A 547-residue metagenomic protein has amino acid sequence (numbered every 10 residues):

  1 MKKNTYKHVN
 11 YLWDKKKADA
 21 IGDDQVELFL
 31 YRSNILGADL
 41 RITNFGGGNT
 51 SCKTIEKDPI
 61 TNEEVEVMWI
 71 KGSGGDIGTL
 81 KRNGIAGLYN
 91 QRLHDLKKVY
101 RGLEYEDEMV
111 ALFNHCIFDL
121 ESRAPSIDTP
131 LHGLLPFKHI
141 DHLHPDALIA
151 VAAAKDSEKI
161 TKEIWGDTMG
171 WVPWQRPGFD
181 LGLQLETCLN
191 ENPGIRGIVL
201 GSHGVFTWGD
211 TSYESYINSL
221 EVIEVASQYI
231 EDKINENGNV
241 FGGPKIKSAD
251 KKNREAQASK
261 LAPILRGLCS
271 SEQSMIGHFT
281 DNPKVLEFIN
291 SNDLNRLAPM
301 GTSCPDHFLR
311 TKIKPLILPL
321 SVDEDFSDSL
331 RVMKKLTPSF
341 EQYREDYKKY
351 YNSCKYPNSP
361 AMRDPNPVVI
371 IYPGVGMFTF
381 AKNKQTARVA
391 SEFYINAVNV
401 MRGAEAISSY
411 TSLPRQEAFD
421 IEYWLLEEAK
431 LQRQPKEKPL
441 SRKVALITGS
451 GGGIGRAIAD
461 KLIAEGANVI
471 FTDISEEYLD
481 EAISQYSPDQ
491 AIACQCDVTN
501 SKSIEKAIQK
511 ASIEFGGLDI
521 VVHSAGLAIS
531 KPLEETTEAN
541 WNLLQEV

Functional and structural regions predicted by a protein language model:
M1-A445, A457: Glycine-rich flexible loops
L440-I470: Canonical Rossmann dinucleotide-binding motif of NAD(H)/NADP(H)-dependent dehydrogenases/reductases, specifically
T448, L518-A525: Rossmann-fold scaffold of SDR-type NAD(P)-dependent oxidoreductases
E465-E481: Conserved glycine-rich Rossmann-like NAD(P)H-binding loop of the short-chain dehydrogenase/reductase
F471, Q495, E546: Conserved residues in the N-terminal Rossmann fold of short-chain dehydrogenase/reductase
E477, C496-K506, E538: The beta1-alpha1 cofactor-binding region of Rossmann-like NAD(H)/NADP(H)-dependent oxidoreductases
C494-C496, K531: Cofactor-binding loops of NAD(P)H-dependent oxidoreductases, dominated by short-chain dehydrogenase/reductases
P532-L533, T537-N542: Substrate-binding pocket helix/loop in short-chain dehydrogenase/reductase
